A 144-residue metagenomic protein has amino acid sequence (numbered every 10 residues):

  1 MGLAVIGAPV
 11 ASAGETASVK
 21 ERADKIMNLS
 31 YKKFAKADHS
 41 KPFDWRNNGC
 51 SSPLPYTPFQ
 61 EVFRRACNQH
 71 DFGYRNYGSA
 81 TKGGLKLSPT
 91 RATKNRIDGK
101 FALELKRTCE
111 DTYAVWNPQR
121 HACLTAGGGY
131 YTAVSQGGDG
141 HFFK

Functional and structural regions predicted by a protein language model:
G2-K144: Extended terminal accessory/targeting regions
